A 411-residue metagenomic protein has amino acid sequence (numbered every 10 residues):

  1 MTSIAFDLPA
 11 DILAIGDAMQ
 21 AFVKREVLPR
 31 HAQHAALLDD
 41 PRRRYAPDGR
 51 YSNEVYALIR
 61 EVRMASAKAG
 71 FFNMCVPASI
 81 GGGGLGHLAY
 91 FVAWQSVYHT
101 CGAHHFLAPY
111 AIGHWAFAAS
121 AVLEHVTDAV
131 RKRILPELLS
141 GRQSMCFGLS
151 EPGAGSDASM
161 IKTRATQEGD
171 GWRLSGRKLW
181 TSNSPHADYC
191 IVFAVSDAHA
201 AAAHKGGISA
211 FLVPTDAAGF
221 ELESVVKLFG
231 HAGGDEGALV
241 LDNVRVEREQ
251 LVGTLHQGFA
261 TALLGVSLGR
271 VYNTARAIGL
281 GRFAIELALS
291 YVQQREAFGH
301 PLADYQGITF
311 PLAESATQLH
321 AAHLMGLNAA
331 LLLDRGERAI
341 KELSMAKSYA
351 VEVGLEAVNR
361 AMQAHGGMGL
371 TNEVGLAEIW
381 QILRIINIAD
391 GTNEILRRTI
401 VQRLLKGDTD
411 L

Functional and structural regions predicted by a protein language model:
M1-H104, Y110-G113, H125-V130, E137 (+5 more regions): Alpha-helical interface subdomain recognition
A118-H125, H199-A200: Flexible, glycine-rich active-site loops centered on histidine and acidic residues that chelate a metal or position
E124-V126, T166, V192-S196, L212-P214 (+3 more regions): Short beta-strand-to-turn element immediately C-terminal to the catalytic PLP-Schiff-base lysine in fold type I
G141-L149, F193: A short, Trp-centered hydrophobic/proline-enriched beta-strand micro-motif
G153-S156, W180-N183, A201-A202, L228-D235: Short Gly/Pro-enriched turn/cap motifs at secondary-structure boundaries
M160, D216-E247: Flexible, small-/acidic-enriched active-site or ligand-binding loops
S175-E223: A short core secondary-structure module
N243-T261: Long, acidic (Asp/Glu-rich), low-complexity accessory segments flanking structured domains
